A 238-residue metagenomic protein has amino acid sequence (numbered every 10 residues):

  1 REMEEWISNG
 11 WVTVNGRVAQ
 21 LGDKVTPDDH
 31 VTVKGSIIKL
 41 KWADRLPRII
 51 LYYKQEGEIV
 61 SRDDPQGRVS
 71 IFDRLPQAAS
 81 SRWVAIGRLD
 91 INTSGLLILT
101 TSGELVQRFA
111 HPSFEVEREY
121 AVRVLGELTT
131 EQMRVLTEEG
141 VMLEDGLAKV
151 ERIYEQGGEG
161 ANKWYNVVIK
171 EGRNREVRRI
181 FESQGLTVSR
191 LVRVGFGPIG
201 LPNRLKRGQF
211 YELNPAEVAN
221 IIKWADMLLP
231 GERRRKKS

Functional and structural regions predicted by a protein language model:
R1-S238: Basic, flexible Lys/Arg- and Gly-enriched helix-loop patches that mediate nucleic-acid binding at interfaces with rRNA
